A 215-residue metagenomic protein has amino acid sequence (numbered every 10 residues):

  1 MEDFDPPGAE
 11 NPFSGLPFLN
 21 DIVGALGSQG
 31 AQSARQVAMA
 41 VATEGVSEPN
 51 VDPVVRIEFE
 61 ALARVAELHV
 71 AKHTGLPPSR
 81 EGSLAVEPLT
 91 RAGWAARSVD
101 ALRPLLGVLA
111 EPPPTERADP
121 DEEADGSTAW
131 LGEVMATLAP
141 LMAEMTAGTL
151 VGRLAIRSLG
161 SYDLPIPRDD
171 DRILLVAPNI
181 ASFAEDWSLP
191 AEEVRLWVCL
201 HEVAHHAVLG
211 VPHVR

Functional and structural regions predicted by a protein language model:
M1-T74: N-terminal low-complexity, Ser/Thr- and acidic-residue-enriched intrinsically disordered segments
S14-P17, L189, V214: Short coil/turn linker and secondary-structure boundary residues
G45, P49, W130-T137, W187: Generic signal for short, ordered secondary-structure residues within or immediately flanking folded domains
P49-R56, A124, A191-E192, V211-H213: Short, structured coil/loop segments at alpha-helix boundaries
F59-P178: Auxiliary, metal-adjacent structural segments of Zn-dependent hydrolase domains
M142, A181-V198: Short pre-active-site segment immediately N-terminal to the catalytic Zn-binding motif
E202-R215: Catalytic Zn2+-binding segment of zinc metalloproteases
